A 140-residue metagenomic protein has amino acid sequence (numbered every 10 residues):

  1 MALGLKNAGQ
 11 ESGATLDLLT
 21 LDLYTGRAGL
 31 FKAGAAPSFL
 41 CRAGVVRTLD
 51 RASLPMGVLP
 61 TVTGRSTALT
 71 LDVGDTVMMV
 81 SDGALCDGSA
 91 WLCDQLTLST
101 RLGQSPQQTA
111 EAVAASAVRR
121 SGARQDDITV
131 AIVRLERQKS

Functional and structural regions predicted by a protein language model:
M1-A43, D50, G64, A117-I128 (+1 more regions): Catalytic core of PPM/PP2C metal-dependent serine/threonine phosphatase domains
L23, P37, P55, L85-C86: Short, catalytically relevant binding-site loops at active-site mouths
R47-S53, P60, L71, D75-Q125 (+1 more regions): Active-site-proximal, acidic helix/loop segment immediately C-terminal to a metal-coordinating Asp/Glu
R134-S140: Terminal helices and disordered tails flanking the catalytic cores of nucleotide-processing hydrolases
